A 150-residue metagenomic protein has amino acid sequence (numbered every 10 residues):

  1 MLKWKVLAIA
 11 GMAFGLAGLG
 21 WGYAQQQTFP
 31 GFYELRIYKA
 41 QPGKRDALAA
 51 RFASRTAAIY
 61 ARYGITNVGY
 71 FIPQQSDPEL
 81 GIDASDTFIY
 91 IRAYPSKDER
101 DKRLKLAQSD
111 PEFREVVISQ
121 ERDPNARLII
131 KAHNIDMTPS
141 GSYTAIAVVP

Functional and structural regions predicted by a protein language model:
M1-I9: Bacterial N-terminal signal peptides that target proteins for export
I9-A17: Bacterial N-terminal signal peptides
L19-A24: Sec/Tat signal peptide C-region and signal peptidase I cleavage site
Q25-T28, R51-V68, D83-S85, A93-I135: An amphipathic, aromatic/His-enriched active-site/gating alpha helix that lines ligand/cofactor pockets
T28-R51, R55, I59, I91 (+1 more regions): Surface-exposed interaction/gating patches
Y38, Y70-P73, A93-Y94, I135-S140: Active-site-proximal beta-strand/loop segments in catalytic clefts of secreted hydrolases
N67-Q75, L80: Intrinsic, low-complexity N-terminal interaction/targeting segments
D77-I89: The conserved glycine-aromatic submotif of the RRM
